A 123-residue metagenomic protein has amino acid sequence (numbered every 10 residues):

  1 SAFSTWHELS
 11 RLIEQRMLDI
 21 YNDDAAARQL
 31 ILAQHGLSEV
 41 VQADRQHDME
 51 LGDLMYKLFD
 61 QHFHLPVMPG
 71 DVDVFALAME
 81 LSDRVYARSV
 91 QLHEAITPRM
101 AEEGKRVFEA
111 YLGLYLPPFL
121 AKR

Functional and structural regions predicted by a protein language model:
S1-F3, L30-E39: Short linear capping/connector segments at secondary-structure termini
S1-N22: Hydrophobic alpha-helical connector segments
A2-W6, V40, V67-D71, H93-A101: Residue-level recognition of alpha-helical structural elements
L9, I13, A27, V74-A78 (+1 more regions): Residue-level detector of well-ordered alpha-helical segments, enriched for hydrophobic/aromatic packing positions
S10, V41-G52, F75: Amphipathic, non-transmembrane alpha-helical scaffold segments
D19, D53-Q61, L65, F75-R123: C-terminal peripheral helix-coil segments that are non-catalytic and often amphipathic
D23-D24, L37: Short loop-to-helix capping motifs
D24-I31, M55: Short, structured loop/turn "capping" segments at alpha-beta junctions
